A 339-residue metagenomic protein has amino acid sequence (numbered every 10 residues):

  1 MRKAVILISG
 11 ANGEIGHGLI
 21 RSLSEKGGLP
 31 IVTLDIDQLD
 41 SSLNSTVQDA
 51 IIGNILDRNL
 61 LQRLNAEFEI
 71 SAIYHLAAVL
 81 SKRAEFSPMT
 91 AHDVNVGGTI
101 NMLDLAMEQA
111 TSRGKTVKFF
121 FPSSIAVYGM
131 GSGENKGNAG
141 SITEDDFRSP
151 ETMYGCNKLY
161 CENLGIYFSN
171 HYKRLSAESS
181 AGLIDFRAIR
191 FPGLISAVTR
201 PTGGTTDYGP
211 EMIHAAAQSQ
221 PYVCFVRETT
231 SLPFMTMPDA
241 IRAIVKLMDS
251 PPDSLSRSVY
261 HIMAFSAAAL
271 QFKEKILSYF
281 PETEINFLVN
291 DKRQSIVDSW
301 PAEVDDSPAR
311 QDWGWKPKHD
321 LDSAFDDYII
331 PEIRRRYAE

Functional and structural regions predicted by a protein language model:
I6-K26: N-terminal Rossmann NAD(P)H-binding glycine-rich loop of SDR-like oxidoreductase domains
S45-D57: Rossmann-fold cofactor-recognition segment
I55-V94: NAD(P)H-binding glycine-rich loop region in Rossmannoid oxidoreductase-like domains and their noncatalytic homologs
A84, F147, R190-G203, E211-M235: A conserved pocket-lining segment of Rossmann-fold NAD(P)-dependent short-chain dehydrogenase/reductase
I100-M153: Conserved Rossmann-fold NAD(P)-dependent oxidoreductase catalytic core, especially the SDR/UDP-sugar
M130, S149-F186: Active-site Tyr-X1-5-Lys
L159, G182, L194-P210, M237-P238 (+1 more regions): Glycine/proline-rich active-site loop of Rossmann-fold NAD(P)-dependent oxidoreductases
Q220, F225-E228, P233-E339: C-terminal substrate-binding subdomain of Rossmann-fold SDR/epimerase-dehydratase oxidoreductases
